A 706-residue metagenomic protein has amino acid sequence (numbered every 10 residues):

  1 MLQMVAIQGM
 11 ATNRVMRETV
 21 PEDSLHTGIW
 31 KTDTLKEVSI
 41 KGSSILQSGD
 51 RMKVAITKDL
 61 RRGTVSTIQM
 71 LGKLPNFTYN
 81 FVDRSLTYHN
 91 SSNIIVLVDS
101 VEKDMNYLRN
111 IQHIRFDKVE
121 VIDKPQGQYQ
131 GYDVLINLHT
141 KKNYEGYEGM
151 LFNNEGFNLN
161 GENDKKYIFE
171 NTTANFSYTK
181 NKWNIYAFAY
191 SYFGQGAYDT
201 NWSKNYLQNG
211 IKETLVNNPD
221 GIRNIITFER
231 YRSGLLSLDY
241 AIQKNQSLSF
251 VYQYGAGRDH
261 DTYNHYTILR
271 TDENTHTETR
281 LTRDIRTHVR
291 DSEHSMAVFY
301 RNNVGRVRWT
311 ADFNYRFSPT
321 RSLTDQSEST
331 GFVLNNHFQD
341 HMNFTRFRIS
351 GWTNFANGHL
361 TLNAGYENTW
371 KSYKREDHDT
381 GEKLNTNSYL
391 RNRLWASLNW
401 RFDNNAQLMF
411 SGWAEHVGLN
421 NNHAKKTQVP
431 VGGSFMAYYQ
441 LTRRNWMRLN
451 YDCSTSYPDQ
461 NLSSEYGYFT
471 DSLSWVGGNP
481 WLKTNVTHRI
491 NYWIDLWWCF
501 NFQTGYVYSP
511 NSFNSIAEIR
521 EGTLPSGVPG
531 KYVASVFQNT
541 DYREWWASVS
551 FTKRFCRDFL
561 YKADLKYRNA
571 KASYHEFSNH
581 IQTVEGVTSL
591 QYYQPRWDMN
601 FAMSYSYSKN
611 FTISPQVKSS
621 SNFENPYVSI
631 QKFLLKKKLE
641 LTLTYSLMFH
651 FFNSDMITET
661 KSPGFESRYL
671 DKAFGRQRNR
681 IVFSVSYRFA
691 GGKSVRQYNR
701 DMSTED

Functional and structural regions predicted by a protein language model:
M1-Q3: Bacterial N-terminal signal peptides
I7, N13-L60, D133, H139-K141: Short, acidic, small-residue-rich periplasmic hinge/interaction motif at the N-terminus of Gram-negative outer-membrane
D23-T27, E37-S39, T67-M70, L86 (+4 more regions): N-terminal periplasmic accessory domains that precede and gate Gram-negative outer-membrane beta-barrel machines
I45-L86, D99-N110, K118-G127: Periplasmic N-terminal accessory/gating domains of Gram-negative outer-membrane beta-barrel systems
G63-S66, P75, K103-D104, R109-I111 (+7 more regions): Exposed, low-structure sequence patches enriched in small/polar residues
N90, D99-S100, K182, R306: Residue-level detection of beta-strand-connecting loop/turn positions
Y129-L135, Y144-N201, R230-R232: Outer-membrane beta-barrel translocator/receptor signature
G194-F344, N387, S456, Y466-T470 (+2 more regions): Flexible loop and strand-edge segments within Gram-negative outer membrane beta-barrel domains
